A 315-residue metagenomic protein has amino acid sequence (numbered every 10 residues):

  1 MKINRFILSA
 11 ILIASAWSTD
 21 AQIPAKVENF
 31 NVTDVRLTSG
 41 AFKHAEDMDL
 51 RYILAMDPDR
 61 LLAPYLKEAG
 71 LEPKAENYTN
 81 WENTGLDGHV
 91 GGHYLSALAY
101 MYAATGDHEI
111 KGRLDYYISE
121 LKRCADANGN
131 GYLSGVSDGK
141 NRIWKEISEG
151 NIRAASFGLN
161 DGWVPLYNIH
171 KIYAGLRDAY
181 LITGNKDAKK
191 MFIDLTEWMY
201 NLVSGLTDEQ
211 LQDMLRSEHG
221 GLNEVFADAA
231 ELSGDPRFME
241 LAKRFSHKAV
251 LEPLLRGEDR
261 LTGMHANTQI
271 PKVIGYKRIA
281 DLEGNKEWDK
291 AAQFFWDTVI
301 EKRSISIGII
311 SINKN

Functional and structural regions predicted by a protein language model:
M1-Q22: Bacterial Sec-dependent N-terminal signal peptides
A21-N315: Glycan-recognition and catalytic cores of secretory/periplasmic carbohydrate-active enzymes
